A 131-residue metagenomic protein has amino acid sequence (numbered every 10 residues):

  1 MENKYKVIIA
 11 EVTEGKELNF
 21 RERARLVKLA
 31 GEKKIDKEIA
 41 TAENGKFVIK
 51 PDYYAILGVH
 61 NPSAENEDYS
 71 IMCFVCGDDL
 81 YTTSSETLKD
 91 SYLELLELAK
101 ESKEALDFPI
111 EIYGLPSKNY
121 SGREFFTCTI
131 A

Functional and structural regions predicted by a protein language model:
M1-G77, S117-A131: OB-fold ssDNA-binding interfaces and closely related basic DNA-contact patches used across DNA replication/repair
G45, Y81-S84, A99-K100: N-terminal start-of-chain detector that recognizes signal peptides and the immediate post-cleavage beginning
F74-D78, S84, P109-L115: Positively charged alpha-helical interaction cores common to chromatin-/nucleic-acid-associated regulators
L80-E94: GIY-YIG-like beta-to-alpha core
S91-I112: Short nucleic-acid-contacting surface segments enriched for D/E, G, S/T with interspersed K/R
